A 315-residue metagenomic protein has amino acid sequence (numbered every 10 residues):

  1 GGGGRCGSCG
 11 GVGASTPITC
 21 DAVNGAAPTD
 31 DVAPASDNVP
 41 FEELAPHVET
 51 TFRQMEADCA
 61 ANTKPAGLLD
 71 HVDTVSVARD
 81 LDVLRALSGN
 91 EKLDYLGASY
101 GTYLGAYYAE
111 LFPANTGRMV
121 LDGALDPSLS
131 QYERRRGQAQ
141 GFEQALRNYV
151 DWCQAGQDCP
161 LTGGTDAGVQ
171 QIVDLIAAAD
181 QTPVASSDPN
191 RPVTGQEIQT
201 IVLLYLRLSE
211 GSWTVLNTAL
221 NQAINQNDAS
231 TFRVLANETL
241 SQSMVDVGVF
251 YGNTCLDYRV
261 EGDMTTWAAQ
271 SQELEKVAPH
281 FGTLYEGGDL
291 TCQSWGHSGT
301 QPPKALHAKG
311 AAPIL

Functional and structural regions predicted by a protein language model:
G1, T102, G123-A124: Mobile, glycine-rich extracellular loop/lid and propeptide segments that shape or gate substrate/ligand access
G2-R5, P46, R53-Q54, N90-L93 (+2 more regions): Loop/turn elements at helix/coil->beta-strand transitions in domains of secreted/extracellular proteins
G2-V75: Cap/lid segment of the alpha/beta-hydrolase catalytic domain
R5, G13-D37, Y107-Q171, Y205 (+2 more regions): A catalytic-pocket lid/entrance helix-loop region that shapes and gates access to the active site across common
K64-G67, A78-K92: Conserved acidic catalytic loop of the alpha/beta-hydrolase fold
R79, G97-A109: Glycine-rich nucleophile elbow surrounding the catalytic serine of serine-hydrolase chemistry
A167-A311: Alpha/beta-hydrolase fold active-site neighborhood
